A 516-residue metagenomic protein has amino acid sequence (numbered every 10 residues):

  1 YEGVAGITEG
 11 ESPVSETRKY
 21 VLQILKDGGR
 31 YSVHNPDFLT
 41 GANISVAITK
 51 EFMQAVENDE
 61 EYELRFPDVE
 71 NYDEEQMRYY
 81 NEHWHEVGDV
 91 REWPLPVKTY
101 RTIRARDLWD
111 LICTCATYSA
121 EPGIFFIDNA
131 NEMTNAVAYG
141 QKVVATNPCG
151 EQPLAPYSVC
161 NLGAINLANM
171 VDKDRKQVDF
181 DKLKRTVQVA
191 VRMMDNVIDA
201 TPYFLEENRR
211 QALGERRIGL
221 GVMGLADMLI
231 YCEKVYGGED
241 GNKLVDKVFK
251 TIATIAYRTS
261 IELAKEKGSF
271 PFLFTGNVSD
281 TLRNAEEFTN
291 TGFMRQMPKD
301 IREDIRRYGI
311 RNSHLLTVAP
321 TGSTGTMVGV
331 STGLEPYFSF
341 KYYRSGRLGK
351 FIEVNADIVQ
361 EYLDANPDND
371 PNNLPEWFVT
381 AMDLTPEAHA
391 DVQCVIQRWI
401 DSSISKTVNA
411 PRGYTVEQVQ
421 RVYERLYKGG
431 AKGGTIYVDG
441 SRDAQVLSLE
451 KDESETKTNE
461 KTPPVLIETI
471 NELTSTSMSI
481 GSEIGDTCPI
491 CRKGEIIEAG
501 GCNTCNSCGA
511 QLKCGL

Functional and structural regions predicted by a protein language model:
Y1-F180, Y203-E207, A256, S260-K265 (+1 more regions): Active-site cavity-forming subdomains of large catalytic enzyme subunits
P67-D73, T186-R209, V235-T321: Internal maturation/activation junctions in enzymes
C115-A212, R217, G224-C232, V330 (+4 more regions): Function-dense linear segments that define catalytic or interfacial modules in macromolecule-processing proteins
V144, G150-P153, M194-D199, E287 (+3 more regions): Catalytic alpha/beta core of large soluble enzyme barrels
G481-I484, G501: Short metal-coordination and nucleic-acid-contact micro-motifs, chiefly zinc-binding Cys/His arrays
C488-K493, S507: Short, cysteine/histidine-rich loop/knuckle motifs that typically chelate Zn2+
R492-I496, L512: Cys/His-rich microdomains that often coordinate metals
G501-K513: Cysteine-rich micro-motifs
